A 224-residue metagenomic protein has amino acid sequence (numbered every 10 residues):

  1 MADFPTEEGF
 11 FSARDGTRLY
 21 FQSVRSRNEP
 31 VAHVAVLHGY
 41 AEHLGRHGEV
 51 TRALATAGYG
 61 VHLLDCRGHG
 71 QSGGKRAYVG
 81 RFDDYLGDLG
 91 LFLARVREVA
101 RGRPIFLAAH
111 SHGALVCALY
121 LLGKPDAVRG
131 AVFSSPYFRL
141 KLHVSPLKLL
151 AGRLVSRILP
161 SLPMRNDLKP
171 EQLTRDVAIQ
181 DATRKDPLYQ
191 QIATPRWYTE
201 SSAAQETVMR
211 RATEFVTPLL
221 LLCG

Functional and structural regions predicted by a protein language model:
M1-S26: N-terminal cap/lid segment of alpha/beta-hydrolase-fold proteins
V31-G39: Short beta-strand element of the alpha/beta-hydrolase
G39-E49, V61: Serine-hydrolase catalytic-loop signature spanning alpha/beta hydrolases and amidase-signature enzymes
Y40-L44, G70-A100: Catalytic nucleophile-loop/oxyanion-hole region of alpha/beta-hydrolase and closely related hydrolase-like folds
T51-K75: Conserved alpha/beta-hydrolase
A100-S111: Alpha/beta-hydrolase fold nucleophile elbow
H110-T194: Alpha/beta-hydrolase-fold enzymes
F215, L221-C223: Short beta-strand/loop motif that positions the catalytic acidic residue of the alpha/beta-hydrolase fold
